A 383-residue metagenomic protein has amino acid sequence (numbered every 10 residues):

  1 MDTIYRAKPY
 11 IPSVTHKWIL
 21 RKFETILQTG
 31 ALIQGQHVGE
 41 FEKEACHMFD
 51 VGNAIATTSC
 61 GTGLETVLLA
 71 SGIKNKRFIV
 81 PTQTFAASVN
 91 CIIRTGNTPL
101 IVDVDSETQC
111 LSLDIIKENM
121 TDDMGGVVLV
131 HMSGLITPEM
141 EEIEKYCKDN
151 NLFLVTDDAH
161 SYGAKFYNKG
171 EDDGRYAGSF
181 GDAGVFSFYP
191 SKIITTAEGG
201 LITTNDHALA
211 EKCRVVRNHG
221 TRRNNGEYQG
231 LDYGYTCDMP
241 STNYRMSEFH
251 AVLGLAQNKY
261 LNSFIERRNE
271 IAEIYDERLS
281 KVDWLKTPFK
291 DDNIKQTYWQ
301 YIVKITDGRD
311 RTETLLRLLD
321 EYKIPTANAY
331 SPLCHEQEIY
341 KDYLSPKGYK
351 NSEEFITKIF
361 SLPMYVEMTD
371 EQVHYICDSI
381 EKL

Functional and structural regions predicted by a protein language model:
M1-A31, Q36, T236-D238, P363: N-terminal "arm"/small-domain region of PLP-dependent enzymes with the aminotransferase-like
P9, V38-E44, D50-I55, D114 (+5 more regions): PLP-dependent aminotransferase class I/II
A31, Q36-R77, C91-T95, I101-D103 (+1 more regions): Phosphate-binding glycine-rich loop
V67-T121, G126-V128: Conserved PLP-anchoring active-site segment centered on the Schiff-base-forming lysine
N90-I92, Y146, Y176, F249: Hydrophobic/aromatic ligand-binding patch that stacks against planar heteroaromatic rings of cofactors or nucleotides
T95, D149-N150, Y322: Helix C-cap/helix->beta junction micro-motif
E107-T196, L201-T203, H207-A208, R311: Active-site phosphate-binding strand-loop segment of PLP-dependent enzymes
